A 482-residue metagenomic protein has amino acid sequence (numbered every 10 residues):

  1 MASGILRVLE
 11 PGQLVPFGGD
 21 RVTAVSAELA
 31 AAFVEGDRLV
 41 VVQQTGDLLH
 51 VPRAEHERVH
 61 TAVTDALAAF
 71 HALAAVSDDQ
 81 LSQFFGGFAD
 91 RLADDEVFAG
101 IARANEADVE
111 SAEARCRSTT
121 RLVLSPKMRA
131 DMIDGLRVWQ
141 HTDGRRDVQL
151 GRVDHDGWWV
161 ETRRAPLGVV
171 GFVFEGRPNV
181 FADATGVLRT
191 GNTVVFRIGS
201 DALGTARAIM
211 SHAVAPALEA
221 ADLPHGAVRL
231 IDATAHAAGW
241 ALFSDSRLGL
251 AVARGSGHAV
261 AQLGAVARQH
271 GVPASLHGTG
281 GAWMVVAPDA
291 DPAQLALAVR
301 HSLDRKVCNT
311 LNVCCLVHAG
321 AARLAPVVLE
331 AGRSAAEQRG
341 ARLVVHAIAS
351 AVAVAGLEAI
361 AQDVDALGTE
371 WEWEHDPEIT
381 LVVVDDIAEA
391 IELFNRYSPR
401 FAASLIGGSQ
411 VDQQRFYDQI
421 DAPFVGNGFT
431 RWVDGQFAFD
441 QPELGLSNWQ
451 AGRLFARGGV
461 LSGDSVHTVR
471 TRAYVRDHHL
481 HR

Functional and structural regions predicted by a protein language model:
M1-E161: N-terminal Rossmann-like NAD(P)+-binding subdomain of aldehyde/semialdehyde dehydrogenases
A2-V51, E57-L67, R400, G408-R482: C-terminal segments
S77-Q83, G100, A221-V228, R305 (+5 more regions): Flexible, glycine/charged-enriched surface loops at secondary-structure junctions
E96, E175-G176, D183-T193, I209-A220 (+1 more regions): ALDH superfamily catalytic-core signature
E113, S125, H155, W159-V160 (+1 more regions): A structured beta-alpha segment of the ubiquitous adenosine-cofactor-binding alpha/beta core
D134, V138-A217, A221, V260 (+1 more regions): Conserved small-residue-rich beta-alpha loop and adjacent elements that most often cradle the phosphate/pyrophosphate
A319-I420, F424-P442, R453, R457: NAD(P)-dependent aldehyde/semialdehyde dehydrogenase
